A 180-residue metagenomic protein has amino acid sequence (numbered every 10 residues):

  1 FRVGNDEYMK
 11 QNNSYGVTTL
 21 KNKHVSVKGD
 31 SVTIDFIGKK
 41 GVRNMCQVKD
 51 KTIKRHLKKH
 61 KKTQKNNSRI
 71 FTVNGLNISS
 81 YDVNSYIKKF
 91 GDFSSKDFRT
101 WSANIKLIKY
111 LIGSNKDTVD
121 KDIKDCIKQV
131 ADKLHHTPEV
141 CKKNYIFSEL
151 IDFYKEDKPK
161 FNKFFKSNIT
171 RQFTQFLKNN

Functional and structural regions predicted by a protein language model:
R2-N180: Extended accessory and catalytic-adjacent subdomains in large enzymes
